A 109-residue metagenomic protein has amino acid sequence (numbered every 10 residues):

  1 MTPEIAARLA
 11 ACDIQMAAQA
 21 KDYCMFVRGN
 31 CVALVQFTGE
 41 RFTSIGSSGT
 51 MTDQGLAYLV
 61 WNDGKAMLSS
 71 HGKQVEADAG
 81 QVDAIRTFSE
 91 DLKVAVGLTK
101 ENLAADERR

Functional and structural regions predicted by a protein language model:
M1-G29: Negatively charged, low-complexity tracts enriched in Asp/Glu with abundant Ser/Thr
E4, R8, C12, F88-A95 (+1 more regions): Generic non-transmembrane alpha-helical segments
M16-Q19, Q54, Q81: Short linear sequence motifs
A20-S44: Accessory recognition modules or surfaces
V35-E76: Intrinsically disordered, low-complexity regulatory segments enriched in Ser/Thr/Pro and charged residues
K65-G97: C-terminal low-complexity, charged extensions that often adopt amphipathic alpha-helices
D106-R109: Short, low-complexity, charge-dense intrinsically disordered segments
